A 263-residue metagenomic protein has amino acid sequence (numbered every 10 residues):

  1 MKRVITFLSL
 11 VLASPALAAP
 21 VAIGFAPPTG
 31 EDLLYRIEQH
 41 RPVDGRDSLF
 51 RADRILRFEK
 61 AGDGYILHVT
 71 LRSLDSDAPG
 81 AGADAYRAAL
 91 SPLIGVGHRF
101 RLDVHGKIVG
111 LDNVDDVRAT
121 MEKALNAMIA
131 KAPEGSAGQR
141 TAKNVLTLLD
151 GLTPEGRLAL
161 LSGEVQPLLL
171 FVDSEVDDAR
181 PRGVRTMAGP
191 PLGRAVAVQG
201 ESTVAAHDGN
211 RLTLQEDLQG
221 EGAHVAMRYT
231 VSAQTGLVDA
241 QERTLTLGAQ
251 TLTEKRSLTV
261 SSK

Functional and structural regions predicted by a protein language model:
M1-V4: Positively charged n-region of N-terminal signal peptides that target proteins for export
T6, R54, D112-N113: Functionally constrained cores in energy, signaling, and assembly domains
T6-F7, V260: General helical structural elements
L8-S9, G163: A periodicity- and composition-biased signal for non-globular, repetitive helical segments
S9, V43, I108-G110, D116-A119 (+2 more regions): Residues in flexible loops and secondary-structure boundaries
S9-A19: Hydrophobic h-region of N-terminal signal peptides that target proteins for export in Gram-negative bacteria
A19-I94, R99-L102, E164-K263: Acidic, serine/threonine-rich low-complexity disordered tracts
H105-G209: Solvent-exposed helix/loop surface patches that form functional interfaces
